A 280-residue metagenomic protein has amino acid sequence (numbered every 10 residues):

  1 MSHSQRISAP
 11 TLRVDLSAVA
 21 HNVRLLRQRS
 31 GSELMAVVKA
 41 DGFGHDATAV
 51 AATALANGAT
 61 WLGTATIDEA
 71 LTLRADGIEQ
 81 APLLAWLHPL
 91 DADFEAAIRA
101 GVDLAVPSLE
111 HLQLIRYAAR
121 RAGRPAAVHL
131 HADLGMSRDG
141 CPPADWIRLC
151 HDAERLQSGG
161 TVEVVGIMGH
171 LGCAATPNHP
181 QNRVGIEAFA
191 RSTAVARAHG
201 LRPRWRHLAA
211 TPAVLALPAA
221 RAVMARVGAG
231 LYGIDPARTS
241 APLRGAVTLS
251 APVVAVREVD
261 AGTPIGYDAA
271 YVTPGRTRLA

Functional and structural regions predicted by a protein language model:
H3-R6, P10-R13, A18-H21, S32-H207: Active-site-proximal beta-alpha core segment in soluble small-molecule metabolic enzymes
R29: Conserved PLP-enzyme active-site core in the AAT-like
N178-R278: Anionic-ligand-binding alpha/beta catalytic cores of soluble enzymes and soluble regulatory domains that recognize
